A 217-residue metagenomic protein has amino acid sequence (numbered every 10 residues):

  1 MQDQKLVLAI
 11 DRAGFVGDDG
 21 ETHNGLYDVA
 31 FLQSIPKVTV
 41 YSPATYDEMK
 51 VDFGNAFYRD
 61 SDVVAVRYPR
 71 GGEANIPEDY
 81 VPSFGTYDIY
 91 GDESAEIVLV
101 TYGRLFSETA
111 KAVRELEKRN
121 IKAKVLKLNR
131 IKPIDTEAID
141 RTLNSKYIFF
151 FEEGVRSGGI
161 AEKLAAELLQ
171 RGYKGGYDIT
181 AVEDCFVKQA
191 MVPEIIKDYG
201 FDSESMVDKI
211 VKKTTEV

Functional and structural regions predicted by a protein language model:
Q2-Q4, L32: Feature captures the catalytic cores and cofactor-binding loops of soluble hydro-lyases/lyases that act on carboxylate
D3, A9, F15-N24, Y58-V217: Thiamine diphosphate
G17-P36, S42-Y58: Internal gly/pro-rich beta-alpha loop/helix module that stabilizes soluble enzyme cofactors or their anionic handles
V38-V40, I97-V98: Short active-site oxyanion
